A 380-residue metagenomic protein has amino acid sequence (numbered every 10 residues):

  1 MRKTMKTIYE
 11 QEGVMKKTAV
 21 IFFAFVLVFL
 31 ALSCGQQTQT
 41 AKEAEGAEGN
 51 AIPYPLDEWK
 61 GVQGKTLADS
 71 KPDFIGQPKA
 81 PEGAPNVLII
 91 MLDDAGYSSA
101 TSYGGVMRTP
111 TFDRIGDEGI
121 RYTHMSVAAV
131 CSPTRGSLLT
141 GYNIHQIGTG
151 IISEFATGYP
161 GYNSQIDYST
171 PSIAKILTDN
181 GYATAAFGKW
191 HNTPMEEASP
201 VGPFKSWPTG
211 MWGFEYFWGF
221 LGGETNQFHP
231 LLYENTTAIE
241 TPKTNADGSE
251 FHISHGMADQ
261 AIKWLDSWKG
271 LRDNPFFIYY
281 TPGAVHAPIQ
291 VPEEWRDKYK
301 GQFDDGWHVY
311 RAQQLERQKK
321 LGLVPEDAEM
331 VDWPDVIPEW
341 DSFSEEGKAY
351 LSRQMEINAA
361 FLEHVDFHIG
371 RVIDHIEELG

Functional and structural regions predicted by a protein language model:
M1-K17: N-terminal secretory signal peptides that target proteins for export/translocation
Y9, F22-F23, G141, M195: A periodicity- and composition-biased signal for non-globular, repetitive helical segments
T18-A19, A84: Structural motif marking the loop-to-transmembrane transition
F22-A31: Bacterial N-terminal signal peptides
L32-G380: Formylglycine-dependent sulfatase
